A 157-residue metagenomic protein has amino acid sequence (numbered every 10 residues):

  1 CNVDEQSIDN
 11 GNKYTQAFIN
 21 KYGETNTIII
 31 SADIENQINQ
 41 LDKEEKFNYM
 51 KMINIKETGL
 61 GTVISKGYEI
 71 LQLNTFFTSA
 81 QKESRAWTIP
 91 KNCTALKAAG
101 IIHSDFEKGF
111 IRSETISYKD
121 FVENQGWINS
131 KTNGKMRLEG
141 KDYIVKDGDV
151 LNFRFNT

Functional and structural regions predicted by a protein language model:
C1-K146, N156: C-terminal-of-GTPase-core extension/linker across diverse P-loop GTPases
